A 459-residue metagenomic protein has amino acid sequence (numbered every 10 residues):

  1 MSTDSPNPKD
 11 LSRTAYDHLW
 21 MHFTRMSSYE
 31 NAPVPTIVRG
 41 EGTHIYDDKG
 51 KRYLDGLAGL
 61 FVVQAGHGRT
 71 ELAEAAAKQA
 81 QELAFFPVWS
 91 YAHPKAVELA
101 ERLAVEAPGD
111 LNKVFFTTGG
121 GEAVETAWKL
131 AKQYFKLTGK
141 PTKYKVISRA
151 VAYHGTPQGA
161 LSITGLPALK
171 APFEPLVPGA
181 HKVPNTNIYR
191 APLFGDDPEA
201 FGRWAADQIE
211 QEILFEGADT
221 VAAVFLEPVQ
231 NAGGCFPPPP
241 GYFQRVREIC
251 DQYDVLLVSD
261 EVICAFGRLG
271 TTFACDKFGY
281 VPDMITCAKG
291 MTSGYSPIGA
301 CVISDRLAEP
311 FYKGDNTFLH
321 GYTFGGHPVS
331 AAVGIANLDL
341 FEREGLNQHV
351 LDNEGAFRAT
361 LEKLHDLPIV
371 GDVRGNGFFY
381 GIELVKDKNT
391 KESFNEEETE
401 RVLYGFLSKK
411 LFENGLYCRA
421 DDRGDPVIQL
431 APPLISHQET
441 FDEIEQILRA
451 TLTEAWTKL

Functional and structural regions predicted by a protein language model:
S2-L459: Conserved N-terminal phosphate-binding loop of PLP-dependent enzymes in the Aspartate aminotransferase
